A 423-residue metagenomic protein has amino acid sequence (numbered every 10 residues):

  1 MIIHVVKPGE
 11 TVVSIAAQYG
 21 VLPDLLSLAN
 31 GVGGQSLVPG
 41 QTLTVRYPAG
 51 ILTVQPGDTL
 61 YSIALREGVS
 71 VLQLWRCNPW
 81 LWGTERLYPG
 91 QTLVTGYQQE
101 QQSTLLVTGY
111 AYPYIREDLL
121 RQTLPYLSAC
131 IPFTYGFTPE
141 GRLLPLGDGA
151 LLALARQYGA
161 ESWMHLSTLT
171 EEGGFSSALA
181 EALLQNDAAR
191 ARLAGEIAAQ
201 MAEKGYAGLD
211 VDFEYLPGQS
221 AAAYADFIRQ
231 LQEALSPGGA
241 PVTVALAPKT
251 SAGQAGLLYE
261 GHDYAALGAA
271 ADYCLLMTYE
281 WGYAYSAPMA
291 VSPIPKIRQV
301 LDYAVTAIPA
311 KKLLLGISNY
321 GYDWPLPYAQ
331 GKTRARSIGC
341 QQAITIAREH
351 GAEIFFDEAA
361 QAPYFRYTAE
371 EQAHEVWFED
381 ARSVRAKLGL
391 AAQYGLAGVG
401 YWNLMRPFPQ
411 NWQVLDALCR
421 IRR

Functional and structural regions predicted by a protein language model:
M1-Y19, Q41-G68: Primarily a LysM-type cell-wall glycan-binding module
T11, T59, R66, S70-A129 (+5 more regions): Non-catalytic accessory regions flanking glycosidase/transglycosidase catalytic cores in CAZymes
Q98-E196: Glycan-recognition patch characteristic of GH18 chitinases/ENGases and related GlcNAc/peptidoglycan-binding proteins
A111-P125, D187-A202, G256-A265, E379-L390: Short, acidic/polar
C130, V211, C274, L315 (+2 more regions): Conserved, mostly hydrophobic/aromatic
T134, A194-A223, Y273-A287: Active-site groove signature of glycoside hydrolases
P139-G149, A222-A347: Substrate-binding surface in catalytic domains of secreted glycosidases
H165-A180, N319-K387, D416-R423: Glycan-binding loop/region signatures in secreted carbohydrate-active enzymes
